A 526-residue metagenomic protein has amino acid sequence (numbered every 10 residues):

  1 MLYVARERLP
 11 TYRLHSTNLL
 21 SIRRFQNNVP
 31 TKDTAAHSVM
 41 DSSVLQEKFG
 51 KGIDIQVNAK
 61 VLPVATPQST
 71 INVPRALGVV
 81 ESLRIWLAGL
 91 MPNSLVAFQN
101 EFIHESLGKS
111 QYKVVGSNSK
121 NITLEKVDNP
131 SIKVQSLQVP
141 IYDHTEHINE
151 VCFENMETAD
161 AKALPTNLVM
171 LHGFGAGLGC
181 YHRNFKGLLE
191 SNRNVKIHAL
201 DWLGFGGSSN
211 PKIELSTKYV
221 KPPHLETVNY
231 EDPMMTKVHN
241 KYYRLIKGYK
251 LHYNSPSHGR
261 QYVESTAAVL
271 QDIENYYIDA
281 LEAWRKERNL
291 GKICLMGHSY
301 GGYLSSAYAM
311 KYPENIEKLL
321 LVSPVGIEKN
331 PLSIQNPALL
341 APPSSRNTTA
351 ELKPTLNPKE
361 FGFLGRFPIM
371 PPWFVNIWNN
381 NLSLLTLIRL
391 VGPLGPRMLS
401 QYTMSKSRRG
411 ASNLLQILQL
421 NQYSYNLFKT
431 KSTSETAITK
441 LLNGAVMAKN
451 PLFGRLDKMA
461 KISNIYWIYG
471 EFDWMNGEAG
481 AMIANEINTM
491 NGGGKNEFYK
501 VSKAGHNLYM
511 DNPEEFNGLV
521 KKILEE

Functional and structural regions predicted by a protein language model:
M1-D41: N-terminal mitochondrial targeting presequence
H37, D41-L107, L225-E282, K286 (+3 more regions): Flexible "cap/lid" subdomain of the alpha/beta-hydrolase fold that forms the substrate-access gate
K109-I148: N-terminal cap/lid segment of alpha/beta-hydrolase-fold proteins
E146, E154-E264, R288, H298 (+2 more regions): Conserved HGGG/HGGXW glycine-rich cap/lid loop of the alpha/beta-hydrolase fold
G175, W202-G206, G326, D473-W474 (+1 more regions): Alpha/beta-hydrolase active-site loop signature
G302-P313, L319, S323: Short glycine-enriched nucleophile-adjacent loop and the immediately C-terminal alpha-helix near the catalytic center
W474-E478, F498-L519: Catalytic histidine-centered segment of alpha/beta-hydrolase-like enzymes
L519-E526: C-terminal alpha-helix
